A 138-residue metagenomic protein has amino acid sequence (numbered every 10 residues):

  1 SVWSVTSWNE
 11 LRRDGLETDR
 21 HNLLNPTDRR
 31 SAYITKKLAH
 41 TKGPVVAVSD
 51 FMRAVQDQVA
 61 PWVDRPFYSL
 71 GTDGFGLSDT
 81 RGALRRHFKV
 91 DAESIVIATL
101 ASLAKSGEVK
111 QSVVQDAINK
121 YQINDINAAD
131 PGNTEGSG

Functional and structural regions predicted by a protein language model:
S1-G138: Thiamine diphosphate
